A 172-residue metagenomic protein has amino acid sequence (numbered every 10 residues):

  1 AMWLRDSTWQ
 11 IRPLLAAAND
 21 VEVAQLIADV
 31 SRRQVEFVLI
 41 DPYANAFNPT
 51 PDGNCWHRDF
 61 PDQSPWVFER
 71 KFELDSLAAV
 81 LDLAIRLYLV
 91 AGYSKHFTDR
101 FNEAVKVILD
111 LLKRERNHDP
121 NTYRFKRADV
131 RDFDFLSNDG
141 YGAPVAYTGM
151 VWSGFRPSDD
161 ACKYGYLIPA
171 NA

Functional and structural regions predicted by a protein language model:
A1-L4, A84, T98, G149 (+2 more regions): Glycine-centered flexibility motif
W3-R131: Aromatic-rich carbohydrate-recognition surfaces in CAZymes
G53-K71, D132-L167: Acidic/His metal-coordination segments adjacent to aromatic residues that form catalytic metal sites in metalloenzymes
A172: Acidic, glycine-rich loop-and-beta core segments that form the ion-binding/anion-interacting portion of active sites
